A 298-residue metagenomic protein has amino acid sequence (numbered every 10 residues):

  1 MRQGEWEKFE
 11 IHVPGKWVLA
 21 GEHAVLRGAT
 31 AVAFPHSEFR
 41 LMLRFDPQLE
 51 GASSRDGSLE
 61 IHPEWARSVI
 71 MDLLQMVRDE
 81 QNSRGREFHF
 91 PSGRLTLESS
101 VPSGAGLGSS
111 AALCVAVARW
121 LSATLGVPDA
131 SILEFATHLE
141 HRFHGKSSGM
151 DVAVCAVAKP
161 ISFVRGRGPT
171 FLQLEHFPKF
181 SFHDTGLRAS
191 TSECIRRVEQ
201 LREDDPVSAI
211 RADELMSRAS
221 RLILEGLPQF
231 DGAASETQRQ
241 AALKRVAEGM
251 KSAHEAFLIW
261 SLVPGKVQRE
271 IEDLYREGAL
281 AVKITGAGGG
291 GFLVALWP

Functional and structural regions predicted by a protein language model:
R2-A20, A24-L26, A33-S37, L41-H89 (+3 more regions): C-terminal nucleotide
K16, A111-V115, M150: Short alpha-helical patches at coil-to-helix transitions and adjacent helical residues in well-structured domains
A29, S103-L107, L258-I259: A generic structural signal for short coil/turn motifs at secondary-structure boundaries
P91-S103: Glycine/charged-rich beta-loop-alpha catalytic/anionic-binding loops adjacent to active sites
A105-P128: DPxDG-like acidic metal-binding loop motif
L107, G289-G290: Gly/Ser/Thr-rich loops at beta-strand to alpha-helix junctions that form or flank small-molecule/cofactor-binding
L113, G291-V294: Conserved short hydrophobic patches within well-ordered secondary structure
